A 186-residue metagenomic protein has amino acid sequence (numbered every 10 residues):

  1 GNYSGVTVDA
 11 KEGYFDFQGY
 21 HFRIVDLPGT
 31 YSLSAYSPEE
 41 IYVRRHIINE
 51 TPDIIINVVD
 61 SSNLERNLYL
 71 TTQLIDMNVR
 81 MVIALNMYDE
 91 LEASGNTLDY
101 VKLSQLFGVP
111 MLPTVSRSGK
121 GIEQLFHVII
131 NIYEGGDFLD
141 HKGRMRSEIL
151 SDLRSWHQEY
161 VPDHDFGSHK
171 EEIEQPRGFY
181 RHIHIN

Functional and structural regions predicted by a protein language model:
G1, H21-P38, S61: Switch II (G3) loop of P-loop NTPases
G1-G19: Switch I (effector-binding) loop of TRAFAC-class P-loop GTPase G-domains
S4-G5, M87-D89, R117: Short, acidic/turn-prone active-site loops that include or flank metal/cofactor- and phosphate-binding residues
V6, Y31, L112: Nucleotide phosphate-binding site architecture
V6-D9, N63-E65, G119: Short acidic loop-to-helix transition motifs that present clustered carboxylates
G13-F22, Y42-L112: Conserved C-terminal guanine-recognition region of P-loop GTPase G domains, centered on the G4
V82, E92-N186: Alpha-helical transmembrane helix bundles of large polytopic membrane transport and channel proteins
